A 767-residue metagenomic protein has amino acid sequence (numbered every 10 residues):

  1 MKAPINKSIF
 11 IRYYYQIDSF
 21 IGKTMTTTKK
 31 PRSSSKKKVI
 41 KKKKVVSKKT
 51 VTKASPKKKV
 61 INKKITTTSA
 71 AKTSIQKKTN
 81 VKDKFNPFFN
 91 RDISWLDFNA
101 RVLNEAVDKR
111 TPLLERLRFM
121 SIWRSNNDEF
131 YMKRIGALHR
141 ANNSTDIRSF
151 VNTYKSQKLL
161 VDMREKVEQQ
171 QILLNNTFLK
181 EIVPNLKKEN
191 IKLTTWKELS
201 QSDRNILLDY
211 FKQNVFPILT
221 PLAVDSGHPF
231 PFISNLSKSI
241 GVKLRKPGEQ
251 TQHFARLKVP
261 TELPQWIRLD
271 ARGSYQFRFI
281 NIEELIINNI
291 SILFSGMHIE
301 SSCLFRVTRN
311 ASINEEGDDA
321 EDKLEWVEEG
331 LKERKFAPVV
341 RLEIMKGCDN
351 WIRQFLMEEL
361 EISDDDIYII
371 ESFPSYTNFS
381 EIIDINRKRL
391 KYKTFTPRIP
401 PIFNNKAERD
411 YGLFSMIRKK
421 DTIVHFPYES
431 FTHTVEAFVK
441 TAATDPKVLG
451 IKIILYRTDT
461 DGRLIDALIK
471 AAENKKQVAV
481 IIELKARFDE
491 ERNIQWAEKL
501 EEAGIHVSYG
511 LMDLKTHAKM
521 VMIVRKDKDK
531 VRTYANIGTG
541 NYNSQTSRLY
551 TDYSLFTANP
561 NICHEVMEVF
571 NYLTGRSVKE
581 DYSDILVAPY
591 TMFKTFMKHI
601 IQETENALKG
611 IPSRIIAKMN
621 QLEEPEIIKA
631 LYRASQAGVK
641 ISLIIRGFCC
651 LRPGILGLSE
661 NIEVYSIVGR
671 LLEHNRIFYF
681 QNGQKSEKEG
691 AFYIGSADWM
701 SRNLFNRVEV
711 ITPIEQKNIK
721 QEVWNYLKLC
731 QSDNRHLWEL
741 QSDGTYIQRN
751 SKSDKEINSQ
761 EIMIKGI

Functional and structural regions predicted by a protein language model:
A3-P4, S19: Positively charged N-terminal leader segments that act as targeting/secretion signals
I9-Y13, I17-G22, T26-I615, E624 (+3 more regions): N-terminal localization/anchoring segments of enzymes in phospholipid and broader phosphate metabolism
I627: Polyanion-binding catalytic cores of nucleic-acid enzymes and NTP/SAM-utilizing transferases
K640-I644: Hydrophobic alpha/beta core scaffold segments
